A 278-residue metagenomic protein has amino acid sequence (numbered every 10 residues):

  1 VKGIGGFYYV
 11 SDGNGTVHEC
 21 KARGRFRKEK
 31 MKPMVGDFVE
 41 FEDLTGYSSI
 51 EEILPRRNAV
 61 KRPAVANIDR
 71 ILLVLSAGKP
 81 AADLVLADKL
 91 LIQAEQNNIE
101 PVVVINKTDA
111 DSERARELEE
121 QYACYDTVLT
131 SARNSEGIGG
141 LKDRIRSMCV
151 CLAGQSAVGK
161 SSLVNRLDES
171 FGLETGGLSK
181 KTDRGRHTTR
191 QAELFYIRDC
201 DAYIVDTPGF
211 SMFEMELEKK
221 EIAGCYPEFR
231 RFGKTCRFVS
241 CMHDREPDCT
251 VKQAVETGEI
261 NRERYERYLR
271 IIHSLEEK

Functional and structural regions predicted by a protein language model:
V1-I4: Structural detector for short beta-strands of small beta-barrel domains
G6, G24, E29-G46, L54-I71 (+7 more regions): Helix-rich effector regions associated with P-loop NTPase G domains
Y8-D12, C20, F41: SH3/SH3-like beta-barrel fold
T16-G24, S49: A short macromolecule-binding patch
L75-D83: Short, glycine-rich nucleotide/cofactor-binding loops
V85-E95: Histidine-anchored nucleotide/phosphate-binding helix
K107-V158: Canonical P-loop GTPase G-domain recognition
